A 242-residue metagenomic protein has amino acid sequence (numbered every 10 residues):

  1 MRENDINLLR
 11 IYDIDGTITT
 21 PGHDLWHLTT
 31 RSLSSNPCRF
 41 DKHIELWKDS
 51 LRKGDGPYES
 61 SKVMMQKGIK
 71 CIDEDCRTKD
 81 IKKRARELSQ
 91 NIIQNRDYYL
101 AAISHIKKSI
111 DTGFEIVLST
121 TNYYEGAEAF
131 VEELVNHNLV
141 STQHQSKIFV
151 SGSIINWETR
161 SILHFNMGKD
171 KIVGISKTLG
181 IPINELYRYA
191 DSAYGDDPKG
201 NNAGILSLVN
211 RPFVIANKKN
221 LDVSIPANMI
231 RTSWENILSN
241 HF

Functional and structural regions predicted by a protein language model:
M1-T159: Alpha-helical substrate-recognition element adjacent to the catalytic core
I6, G113, I183, V209-N210 (+1 more regions): Short, well-ordered alpha-helix to beta-strand connector turns
I11, V117, S151, Y187-Y189 (+2 more regions): Hydrophobic/aromatic beta-strand patches that form the interior of the parallel beta-sheet core in alpha/beta enzyme
E125-E128, G195-D196, N220-S224: Short, charged/polar "capping" segments at the starts of alpha-helices and the immediately preceding loops
I155-N156, A193, W234-N236: Residues that form or immediately flank small-molecule/cofactor binding pockets and catalytic motifs
L163-I181, S233-F242: A polyampholytic, Gly/Pro-enriched intrinsically disordered region
K169-A203, L208-V209, F213: Conserved Lys-Pro-Asp/Glu-containing loop-to-beta segment of HAD-superfamily phosphomonoesterases, centered on
A203-F242: Asp-based, Mg2+/Mn2+-dependent phosphohydrolase catalytic module
